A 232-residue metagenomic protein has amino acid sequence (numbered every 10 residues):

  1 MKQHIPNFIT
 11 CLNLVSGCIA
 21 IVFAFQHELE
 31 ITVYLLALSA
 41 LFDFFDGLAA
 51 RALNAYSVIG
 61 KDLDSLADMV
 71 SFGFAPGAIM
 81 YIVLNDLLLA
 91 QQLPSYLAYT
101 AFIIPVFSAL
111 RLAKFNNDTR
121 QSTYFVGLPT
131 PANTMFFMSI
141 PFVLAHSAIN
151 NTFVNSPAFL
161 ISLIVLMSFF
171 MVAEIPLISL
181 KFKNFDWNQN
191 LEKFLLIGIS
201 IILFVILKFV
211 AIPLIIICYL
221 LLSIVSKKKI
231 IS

Functional and structural regions predicted by a protein language model:
M1-F44, F204, I215, S226 (+1 more regions): Topogenic membrane-insertion module of multi-pass membrane proteins
M1-L14, R51-M69, L112-A132, P176-L191 (+1 more regions): Interhelical loop and helix-boundary elements at the membrane-water interface of polytopic inner-membrane proteins
N7-T10, A52-A113: Multi-pass membrane catalytic core of lipid/isoprenoid biosynthesis enzymes
I9-L12, T32-S39, T100-F107, N133 (+3 more regions): Hydrophobic alpha-helical transmembrane segments of polytopic
C18-I21, L38, P76, V106-A109 (+2 more regions): Alpha-helical transmembrane segments of polytopic integral membrane proteins, especially the permease/helical cores
I19-L35, F74-Y99, I140-F159, I206-V210: Helix-coil boundary and interhelical linker segments in multi-pass alpha-helical membrane proteins
V22-Q26, M80-L84, A113, A173 (+2 more regions): Membrane-water interface at transmembrane helix exits
F125-S232: C-terminal membrane-associated helical module and adjoining short loops/tails
